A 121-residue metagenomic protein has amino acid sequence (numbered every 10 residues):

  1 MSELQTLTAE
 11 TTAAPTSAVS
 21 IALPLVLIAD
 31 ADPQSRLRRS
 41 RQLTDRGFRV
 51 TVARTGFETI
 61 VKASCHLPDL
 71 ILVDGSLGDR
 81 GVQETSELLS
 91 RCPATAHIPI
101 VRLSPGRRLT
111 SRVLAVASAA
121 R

Functional and structural regions predicted by a protein language model:
M1-D32, P93-A94, G106-R121: Non-catalytic signal-transmission and effector/linker regions of two-component phosphorelay proteins
L23, L67, P93-V101: His-Asp phosphorelay/catalytic-motif detector in bacterial-type signaling
D30, D74, P99-P105: Short beta-strand elements of ligand-binding domains
P33-T51: Two-component/phosphorelay signaling modules centered on CheY-like receiver
V52-L70: Acidic, metal-coordinating helix/loop segments flanking the phosphotransfer/catalytic sites of two-component signaling
V61, Q83-A96: Short amphipathic alpha-helix used as the core "switch/output" element in two-component signaling
V73-L89, P105, L109-R112: Conserved phosphotransfer microenvironments
